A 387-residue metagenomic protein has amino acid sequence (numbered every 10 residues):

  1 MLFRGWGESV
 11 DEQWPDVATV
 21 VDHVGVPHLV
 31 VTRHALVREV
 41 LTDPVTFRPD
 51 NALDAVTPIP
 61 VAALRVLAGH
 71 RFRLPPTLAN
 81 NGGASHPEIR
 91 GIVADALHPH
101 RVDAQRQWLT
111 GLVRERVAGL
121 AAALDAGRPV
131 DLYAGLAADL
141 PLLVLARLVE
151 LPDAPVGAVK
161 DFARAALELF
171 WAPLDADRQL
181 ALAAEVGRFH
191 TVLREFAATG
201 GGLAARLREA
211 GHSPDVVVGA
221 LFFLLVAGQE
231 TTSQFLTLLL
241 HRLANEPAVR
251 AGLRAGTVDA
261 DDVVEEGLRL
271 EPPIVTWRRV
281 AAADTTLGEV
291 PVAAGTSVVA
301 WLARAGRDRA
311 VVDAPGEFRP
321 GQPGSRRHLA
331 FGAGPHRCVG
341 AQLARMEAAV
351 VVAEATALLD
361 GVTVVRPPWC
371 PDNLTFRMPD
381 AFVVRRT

Functional and structural regions predicted by a protein language model:
M1-T387: Cytochrome P450
